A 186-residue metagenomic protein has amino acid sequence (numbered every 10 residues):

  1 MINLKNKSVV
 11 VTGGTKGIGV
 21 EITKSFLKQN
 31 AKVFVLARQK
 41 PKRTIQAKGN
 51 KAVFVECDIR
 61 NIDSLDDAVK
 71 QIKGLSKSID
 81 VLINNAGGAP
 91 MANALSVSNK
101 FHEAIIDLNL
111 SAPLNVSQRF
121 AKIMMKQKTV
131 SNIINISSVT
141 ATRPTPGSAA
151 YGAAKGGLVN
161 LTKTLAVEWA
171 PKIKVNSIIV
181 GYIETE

Functional and structural regions predicted by a protein language model:
T15-K16: Conserved glycine-rich cofactor-binding loop
Q29-T44: Conserved glycine-rich Rossmann-like NAD(P)H-binding loop of the short-chain dehydrogenase/reductase
N93-A94, S98-I106: Substrate-binding pocket helix/loop in short-chain dehydrogenase/reductase
L95, R143-A149: Active-site loop immediately N-terminal to the catalytic Tyr-X3-Lys motif of short-chain dehydrogenase/reductase
S117, A154, T162: Active-site helix of classical SDR
K122, V167-P171: Alpha-helical segment proximal to the catalytic Tyr-Lys
S138: Residue(s) in the substrate-gating loop at a strand-loop-helix junction that position the organic substrate next
